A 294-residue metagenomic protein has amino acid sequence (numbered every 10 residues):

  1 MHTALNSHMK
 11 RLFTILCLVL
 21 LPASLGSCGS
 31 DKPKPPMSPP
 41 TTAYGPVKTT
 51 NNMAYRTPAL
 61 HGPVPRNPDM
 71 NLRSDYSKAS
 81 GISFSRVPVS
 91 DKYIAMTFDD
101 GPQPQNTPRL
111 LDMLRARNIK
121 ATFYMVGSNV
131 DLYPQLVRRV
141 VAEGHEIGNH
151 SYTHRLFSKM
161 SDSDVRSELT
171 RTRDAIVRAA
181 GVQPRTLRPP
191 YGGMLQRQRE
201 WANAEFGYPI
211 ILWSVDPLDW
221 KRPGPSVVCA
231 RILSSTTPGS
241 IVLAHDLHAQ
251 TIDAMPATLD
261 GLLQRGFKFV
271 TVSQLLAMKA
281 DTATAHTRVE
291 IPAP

Functional and structural regions predicted by a protein language model:
T3-T14: Bacterial N-terminal signal peptides that target proteins for export
I15-S24: Bacterial N-terminal signal peptides
S24, G101, P190: Anionic group-transfer/hydrolysis microenvironments
S24, G148, I211: Conserved Rossmann-like nucleotide-binding pocket used by diverse enzymes that bind dinucleotide cofactors
C28-M96, Q103-A116, T258-G261, R265-P294: N-terminal pre-catalytic segment of deacetylase/amide-hydrolase enzymes
A59-M160, D164-R171, A175-R178, V182 (+1 more regions): Active-site beta->alpha N-cap acidic-glycine motif
D131-L132, R155-E290: Catalytic domains of cell-wall/extracellular-matrix polysaccharide-remodeling enzymes, centered on de-N-acetylation
